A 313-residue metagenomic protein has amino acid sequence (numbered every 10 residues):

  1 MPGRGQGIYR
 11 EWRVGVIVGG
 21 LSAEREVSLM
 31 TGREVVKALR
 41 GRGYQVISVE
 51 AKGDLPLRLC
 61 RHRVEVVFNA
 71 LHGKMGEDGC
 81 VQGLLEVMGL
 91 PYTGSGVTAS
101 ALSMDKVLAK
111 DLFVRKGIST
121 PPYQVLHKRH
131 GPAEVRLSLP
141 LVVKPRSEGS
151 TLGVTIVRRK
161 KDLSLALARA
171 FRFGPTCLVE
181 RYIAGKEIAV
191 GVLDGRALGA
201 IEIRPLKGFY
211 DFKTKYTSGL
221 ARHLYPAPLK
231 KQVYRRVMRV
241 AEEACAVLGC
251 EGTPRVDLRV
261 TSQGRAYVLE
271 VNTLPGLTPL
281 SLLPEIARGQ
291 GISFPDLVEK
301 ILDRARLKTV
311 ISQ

Functional and structural regions predicted by a protein language model:
M1-D111, R115, H127-A133, D303-S312: ATP-binding N-terminal substructure of ATP-dependent carboxylate-amine bond-forming enzymes
S28, L141-A168, E187: Glycine-rich phosphate-binding loop of ATP-grasp-fold ATP-dependent ligases
V46, P91-Y92, T120, L141 (+1 more regions): Hydrophobic beta-strand scaffold residues
R115-G149, T155: Rossmann-like NAD(P)H-binding beta-loop-alpha module
R158-R239, V260-Y267: Phosphate-binding site of ATP-dependent enzymes
R181, V192, A246-L277, A287: Conserved metal-phosphate-binding beta-hairpin within the catalytic cores of diverse ATP-dependent phosphoryl-transfer
E202-P254, E285-Q313: Active-site "cap" helix and flanking loop/linker of ATP-utilizing ligase/carboxylase catalytic domains
